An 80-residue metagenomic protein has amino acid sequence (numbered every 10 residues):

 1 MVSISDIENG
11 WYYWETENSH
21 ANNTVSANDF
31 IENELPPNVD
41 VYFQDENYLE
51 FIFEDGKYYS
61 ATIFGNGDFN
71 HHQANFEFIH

Functional and structural regions predicted by a protein language model:
M1-S19: Short, surface-exposed binding/anchoring microloops in extracellular/periplasmic proteins
Y13, V25-S26: Basic helix-extension-helix modules of the SAP/HeH family
S26-E54: Signal that preferentially marks extracellular ectodomain short beta-strand elements of beta-sandwich modules
F53-N66: Internal, hydrophobic beta-strand segments that form the core of beta-sheet-rich folds
N66-H80: Extended, polar beta-sheet/loop recognition surfaces of beta-rich domains that mediate binding to diverse ligands
